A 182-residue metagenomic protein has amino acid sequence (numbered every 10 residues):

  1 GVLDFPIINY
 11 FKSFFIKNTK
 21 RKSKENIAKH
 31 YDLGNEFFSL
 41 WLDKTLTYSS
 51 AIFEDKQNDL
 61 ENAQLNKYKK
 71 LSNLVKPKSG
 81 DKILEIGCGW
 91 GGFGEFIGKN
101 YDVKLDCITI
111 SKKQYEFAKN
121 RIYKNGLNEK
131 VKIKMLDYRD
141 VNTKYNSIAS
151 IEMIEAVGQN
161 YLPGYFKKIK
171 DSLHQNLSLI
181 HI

Functional and structural regions predicted by a protein language model:
G1-L40: N-terminal auxiliary segments of SAM/dcSAM-dependent transferases
G80-G87: Conserved class I S-adenosyl-L-methionine
W90-Y101: Conserved SAM-binding loop of SAM-dependent methyltransferases across substrates and taxa, primarily the Class I
A118-K119: Conserved SAM-binding loop
G126-Y138: Conserved SAM-binding strand-loop segment of SAM-dependent methyltransferases
R139-I148: A short acidic, Gly/Pro-enriched loop at the edge of an enzyme's catalytic core that lines a small-molecule cofactor
P163-Q175: A short glycine-rich, Lys/Arg-flanked "PGG" loop and its adjoining helix->strand segment in the class I
I180-I182: Conserved small/polar residues in nucleotide/adenosyl-binding loops
